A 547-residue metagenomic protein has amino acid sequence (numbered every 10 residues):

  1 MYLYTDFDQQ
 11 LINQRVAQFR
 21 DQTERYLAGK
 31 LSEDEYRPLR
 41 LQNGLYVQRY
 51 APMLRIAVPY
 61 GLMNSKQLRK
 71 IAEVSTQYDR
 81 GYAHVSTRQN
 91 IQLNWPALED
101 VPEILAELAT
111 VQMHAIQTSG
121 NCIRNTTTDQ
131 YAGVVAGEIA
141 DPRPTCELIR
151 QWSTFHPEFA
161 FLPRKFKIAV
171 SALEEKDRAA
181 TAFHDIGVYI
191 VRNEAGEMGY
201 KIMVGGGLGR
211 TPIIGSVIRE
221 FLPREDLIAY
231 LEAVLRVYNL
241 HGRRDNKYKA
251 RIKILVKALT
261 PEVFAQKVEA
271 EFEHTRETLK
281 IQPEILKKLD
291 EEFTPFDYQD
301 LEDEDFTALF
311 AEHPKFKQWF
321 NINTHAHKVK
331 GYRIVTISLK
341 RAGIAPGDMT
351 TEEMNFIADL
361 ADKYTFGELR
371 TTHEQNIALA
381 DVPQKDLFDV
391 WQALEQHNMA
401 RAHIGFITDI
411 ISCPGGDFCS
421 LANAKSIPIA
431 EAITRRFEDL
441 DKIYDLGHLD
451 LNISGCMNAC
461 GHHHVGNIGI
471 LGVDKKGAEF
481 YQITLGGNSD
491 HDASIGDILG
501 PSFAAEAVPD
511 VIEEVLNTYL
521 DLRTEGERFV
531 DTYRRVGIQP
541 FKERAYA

Functional and structural regions predicted by a protein language model:
M1-A547: Peripheral terminal and linker regions in Fe-S/redox and tRNA-modifying enzymes
